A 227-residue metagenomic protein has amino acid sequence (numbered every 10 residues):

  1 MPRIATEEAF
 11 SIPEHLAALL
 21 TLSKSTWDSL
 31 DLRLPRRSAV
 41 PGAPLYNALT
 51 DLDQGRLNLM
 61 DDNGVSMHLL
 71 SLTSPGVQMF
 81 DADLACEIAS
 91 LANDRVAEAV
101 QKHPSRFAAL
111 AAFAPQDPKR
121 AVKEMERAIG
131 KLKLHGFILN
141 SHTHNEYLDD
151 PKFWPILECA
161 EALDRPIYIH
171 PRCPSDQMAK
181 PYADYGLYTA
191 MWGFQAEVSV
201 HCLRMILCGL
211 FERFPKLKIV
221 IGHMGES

Functional and structural regions predicted by a protein language model:
M1-S227: Helix-coil boundary/capping segments in enzymes
